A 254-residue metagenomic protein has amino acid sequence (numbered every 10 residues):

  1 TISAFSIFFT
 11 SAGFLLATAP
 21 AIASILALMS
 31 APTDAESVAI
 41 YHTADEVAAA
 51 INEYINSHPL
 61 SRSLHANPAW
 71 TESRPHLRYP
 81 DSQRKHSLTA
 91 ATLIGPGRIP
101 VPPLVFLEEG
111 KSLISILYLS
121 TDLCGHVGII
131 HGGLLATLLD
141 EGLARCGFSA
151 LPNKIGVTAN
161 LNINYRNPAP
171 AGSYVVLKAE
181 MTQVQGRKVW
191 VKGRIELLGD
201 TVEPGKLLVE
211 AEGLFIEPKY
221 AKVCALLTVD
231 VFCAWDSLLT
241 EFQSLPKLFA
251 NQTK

Functional and structural regions predicted by a protein language model:
T1-E72, A169-A171, T182-K254: HotDog/MaoC-like acyl-thioester-processing domains
S3-S24, G110-S112, I130-N153: Active-site helix/loop of acyl-thioester processing domains in fatty-acid/polyketide metabolism, spanning hotdog-fold
A90-I130: Catalytic strand-loop segment that frames the active site of acyl-thioester-processing enzymes
G156-N160: Short, structured beta-strand/loop micro-motifs enriched in basic residues and often containing a Trp
